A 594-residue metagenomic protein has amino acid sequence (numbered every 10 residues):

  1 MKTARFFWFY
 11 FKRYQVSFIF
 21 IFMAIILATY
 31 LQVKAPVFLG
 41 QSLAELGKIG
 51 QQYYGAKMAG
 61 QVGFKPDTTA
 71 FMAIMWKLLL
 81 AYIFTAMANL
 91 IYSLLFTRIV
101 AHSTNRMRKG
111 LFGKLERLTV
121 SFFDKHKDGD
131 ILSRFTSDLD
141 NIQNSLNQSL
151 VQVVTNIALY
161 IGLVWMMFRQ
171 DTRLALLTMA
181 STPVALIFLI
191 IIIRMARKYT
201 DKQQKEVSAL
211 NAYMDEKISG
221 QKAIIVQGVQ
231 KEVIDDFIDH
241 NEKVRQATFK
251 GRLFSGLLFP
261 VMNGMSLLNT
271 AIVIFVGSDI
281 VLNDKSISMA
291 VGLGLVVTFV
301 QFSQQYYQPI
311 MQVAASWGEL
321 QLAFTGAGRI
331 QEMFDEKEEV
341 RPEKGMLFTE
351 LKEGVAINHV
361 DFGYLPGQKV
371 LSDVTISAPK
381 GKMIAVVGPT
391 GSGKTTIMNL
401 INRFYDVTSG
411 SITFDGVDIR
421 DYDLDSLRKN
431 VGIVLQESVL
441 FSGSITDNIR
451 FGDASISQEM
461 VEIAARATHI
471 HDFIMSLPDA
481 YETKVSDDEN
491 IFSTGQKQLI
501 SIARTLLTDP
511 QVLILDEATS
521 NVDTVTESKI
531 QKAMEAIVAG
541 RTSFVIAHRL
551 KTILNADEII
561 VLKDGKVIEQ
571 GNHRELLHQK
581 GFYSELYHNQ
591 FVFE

Functional and structural regions predicted by a protein language model:
K2-T3, F96, E116-Y160, S219: Juxtamembrane loop-to-helix connectors within ABC transporter transmembrane domains
R13, S17-Y30, Q148-K202, I274-S288: Transmembrane helices of ABC transporter permease
R13, V120-S121, L139-L146, L150 (+7 more regions): An intracellular "coupling" helix at the cytosolic face of ABC transporter transmembrane type-1 domains
F18-A88, F168-R173, L282-L293: Transmembrane helix-loop-helix hairpins at lipid-water interfaces of multipass membrane proteins, especially the type-1
A88, Y92, V100, T136-S181 (+4 more regions): Hydrophobic alpha-helical transmembrane segments of ABC transporter permease domains
M166-A180, K250, F254-G328, M333: Helix-loop-helix
P342, F348-E594: ABC-type nucleotide-binding domain
